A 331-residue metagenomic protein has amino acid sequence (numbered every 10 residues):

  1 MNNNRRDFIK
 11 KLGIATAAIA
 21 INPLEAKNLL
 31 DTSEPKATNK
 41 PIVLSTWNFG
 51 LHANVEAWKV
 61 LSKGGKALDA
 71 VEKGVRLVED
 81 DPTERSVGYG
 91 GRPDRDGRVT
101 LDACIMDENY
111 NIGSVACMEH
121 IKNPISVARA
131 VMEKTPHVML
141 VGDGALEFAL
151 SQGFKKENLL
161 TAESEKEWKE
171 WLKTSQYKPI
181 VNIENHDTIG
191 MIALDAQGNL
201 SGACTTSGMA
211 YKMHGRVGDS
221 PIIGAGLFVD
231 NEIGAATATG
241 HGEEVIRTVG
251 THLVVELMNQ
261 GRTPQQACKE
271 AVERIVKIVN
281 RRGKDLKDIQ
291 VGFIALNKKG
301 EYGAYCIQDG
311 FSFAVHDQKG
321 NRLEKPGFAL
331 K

Functional and structural regions predicted by a protein language model:
N2-I9, A26: Twin-arginine (Tat) signal peptide motif
K10-G13, A17, L29-K331: Alpha/propeptide regions of enzymes that mature by internal proteolysis
A18-N22: Hydrophobic h-region of N-terminal signal peptides that target proteins for export in Gram-negative bacteria
